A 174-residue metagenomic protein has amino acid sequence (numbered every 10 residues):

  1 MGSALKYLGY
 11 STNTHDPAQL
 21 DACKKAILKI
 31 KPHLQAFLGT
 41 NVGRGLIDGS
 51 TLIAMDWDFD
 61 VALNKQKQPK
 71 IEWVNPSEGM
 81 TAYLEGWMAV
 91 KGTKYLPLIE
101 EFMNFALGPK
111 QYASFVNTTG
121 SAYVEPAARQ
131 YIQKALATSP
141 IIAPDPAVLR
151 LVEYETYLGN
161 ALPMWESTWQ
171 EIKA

Functional and structural regions predicted by a protein language model:
M1-L8, L84-M88: Periplasmic solute-binding protein
G2-L5, K24-L28, G43, I47 (+5 more regions): Non-transmembrane alpha-helical segments in soluble domains of secreted/periplasmic/extracellular proteins
S3-A4, Y10-P76: Ligand-binding pocket segment of bilobal, Venus flytrap-like solute-binding proteins
L8-H15, T93-I99: Short helix-loop capping/hinge motifs at secondary-structure junctions, enriched in acidic/polar residues
H15-Q19, L34, L38, T81 (+2 more regions): Extracytoplasmic/periplasmic, Sec-exported soluble proteins
D21, T93-P97, P109-K110, E155-P163: Soluble non-cytosolic domains of exported or imported proteins
R44, P146-A174: Conserved C-terminal helix/tail region of periplasmic/extracytoplasmic solute-binding proteins
T81, V90-R150: Mature extracytoplasmic/periplasmic domains
